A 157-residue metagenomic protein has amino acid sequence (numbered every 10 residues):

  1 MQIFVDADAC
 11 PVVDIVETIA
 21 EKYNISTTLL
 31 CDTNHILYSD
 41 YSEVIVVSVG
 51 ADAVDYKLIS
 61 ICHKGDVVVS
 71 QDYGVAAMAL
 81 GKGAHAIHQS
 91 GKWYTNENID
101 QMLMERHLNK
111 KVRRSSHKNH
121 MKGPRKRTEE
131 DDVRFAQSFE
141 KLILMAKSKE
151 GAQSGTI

Functional and structural regions predicted by a protein language model:
Q2-I157: Nuclease catalytic cores that cleave nucleic-acid phosphodiester bonds, predominantly acidic two-metal-ion
